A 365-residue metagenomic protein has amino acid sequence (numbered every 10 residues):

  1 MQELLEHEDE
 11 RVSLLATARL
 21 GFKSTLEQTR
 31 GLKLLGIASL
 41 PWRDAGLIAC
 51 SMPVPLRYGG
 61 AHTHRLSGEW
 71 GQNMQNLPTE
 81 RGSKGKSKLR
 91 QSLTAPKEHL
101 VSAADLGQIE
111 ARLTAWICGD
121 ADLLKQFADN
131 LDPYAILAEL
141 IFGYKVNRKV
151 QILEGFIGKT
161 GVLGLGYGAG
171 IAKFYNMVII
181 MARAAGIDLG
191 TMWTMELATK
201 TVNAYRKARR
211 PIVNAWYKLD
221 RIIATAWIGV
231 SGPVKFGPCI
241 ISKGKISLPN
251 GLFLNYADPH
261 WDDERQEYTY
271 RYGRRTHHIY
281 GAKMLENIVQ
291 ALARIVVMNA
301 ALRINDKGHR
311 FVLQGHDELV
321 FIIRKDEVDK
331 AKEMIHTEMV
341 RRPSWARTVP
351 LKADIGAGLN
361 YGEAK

Functional and structural regions predicted by a protein language model:
M1-K149, K218-E318, E333-M339: Acidic, glycine-rich two-metal-ion catalytic cores of nucleic acid-processing enzymes
M1-R11, G164-I223: Extended, well-ordered alpha-helical scaffold/bundle regions in very large, multi-domain proteins
H64-L66, A111-R112, I322-R324, N360-K365: Short, solvent-exposed polar/charged micro-motifs at secondary-structure junctions
D105-L106, K173-M177, G186, R310-R324 (+1 more regions): Catalytic palm active-site di-aspartate
D120-K125, Y144-Q151, M181-E196, I304-R310 (+2 more regions): Secondary-structure transition/capping motifs at alpha-helix termini and the adjoining loop/turn into the next element
K149-G168: Amphipathic, charged-and-aliphatic alpha-helical interface segments that function as noncatalytic docking
T191-G229, D326-K365: Polymerase palm active-site segment centered on the conserved acidic dipeptide of motif C
